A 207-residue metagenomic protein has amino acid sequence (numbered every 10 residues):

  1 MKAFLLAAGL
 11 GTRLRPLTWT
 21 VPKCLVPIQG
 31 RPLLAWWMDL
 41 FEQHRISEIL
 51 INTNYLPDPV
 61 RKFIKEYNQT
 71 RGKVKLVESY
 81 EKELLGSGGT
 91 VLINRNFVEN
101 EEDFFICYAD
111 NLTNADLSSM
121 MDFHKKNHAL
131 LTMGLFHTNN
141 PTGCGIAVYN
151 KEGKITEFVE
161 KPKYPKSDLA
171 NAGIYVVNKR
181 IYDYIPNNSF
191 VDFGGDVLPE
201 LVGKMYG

Functional and structural regions predicted by a protein language model:
K2-L5, R13, P27-Y108, N114-S119 (+2 more regions): Conserved N-terminal catalytic core of the sugar/cofactor nucleotidyltransferase
L10, V21, L56: A generic "binding-loop/recognition-motif" signal
P16-W19, K161: Conserved catalytic-core motifs of eukaryotic protein kinase domains, centered on the activation segment
L25, A147-Y149, L198, G207: A structural signal for short hydrophobic beta-strand segments in well-ordered beta-sheet cores
F104-F105, L112, S118-K125, N139-P141 (+1 more regions): Catalytic-core segments of class I nucleotidyltransferases/pyrophosphorylases that form NMP-activated intermediates
N127-H137: A short, conserved acidic/glycine-rich loop-to-beta-strand motif that forms the donor nucleotide-sugar/metal
G145-I155: Conserved catalytic core of nucleotide-sugar-dependent glycosyltransferases
